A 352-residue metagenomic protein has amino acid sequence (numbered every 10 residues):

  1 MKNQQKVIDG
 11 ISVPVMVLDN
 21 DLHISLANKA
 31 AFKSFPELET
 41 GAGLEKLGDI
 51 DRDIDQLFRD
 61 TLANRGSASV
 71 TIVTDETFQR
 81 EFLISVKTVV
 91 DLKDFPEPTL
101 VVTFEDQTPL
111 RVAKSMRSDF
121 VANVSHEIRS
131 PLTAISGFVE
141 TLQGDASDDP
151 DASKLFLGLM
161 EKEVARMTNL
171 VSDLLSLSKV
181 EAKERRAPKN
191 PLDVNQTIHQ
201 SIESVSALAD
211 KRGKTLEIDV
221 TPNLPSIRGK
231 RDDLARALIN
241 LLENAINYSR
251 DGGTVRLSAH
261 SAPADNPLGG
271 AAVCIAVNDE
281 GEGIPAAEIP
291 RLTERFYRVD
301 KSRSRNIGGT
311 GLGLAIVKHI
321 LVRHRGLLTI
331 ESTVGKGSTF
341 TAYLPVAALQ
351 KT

Functional and structural regions predicted by a protein language model:
K2-V73: PAS-family sensory domains
G43-P109: PAS-family sensory/regulatory modules and their coupling/dimerization elements
K162-M167: Short alpha-helical segment of the dimerization/phosphotransfer core of two-component systems
A182-A187, S226-G229: Conserved micro-motifs of the catalytic ATP-binding
P188-P191, D210, T215-P225, A262: Conserved catalytic submotifs in the C-terminal HATPase_c
V194, G283-R291: Short helix N-cap motif at coil->helix boundaries in the Bergerat
